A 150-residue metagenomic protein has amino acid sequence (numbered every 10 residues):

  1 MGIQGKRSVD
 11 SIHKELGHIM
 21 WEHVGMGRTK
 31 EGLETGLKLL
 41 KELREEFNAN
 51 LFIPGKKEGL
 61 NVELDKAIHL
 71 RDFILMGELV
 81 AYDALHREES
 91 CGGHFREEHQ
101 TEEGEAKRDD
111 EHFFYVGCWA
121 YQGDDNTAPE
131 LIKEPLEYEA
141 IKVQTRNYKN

Functional and structural regions predicted by a protein language model:
M1-N150: Glycine- and aromatic-enriched mobile tails/lids
